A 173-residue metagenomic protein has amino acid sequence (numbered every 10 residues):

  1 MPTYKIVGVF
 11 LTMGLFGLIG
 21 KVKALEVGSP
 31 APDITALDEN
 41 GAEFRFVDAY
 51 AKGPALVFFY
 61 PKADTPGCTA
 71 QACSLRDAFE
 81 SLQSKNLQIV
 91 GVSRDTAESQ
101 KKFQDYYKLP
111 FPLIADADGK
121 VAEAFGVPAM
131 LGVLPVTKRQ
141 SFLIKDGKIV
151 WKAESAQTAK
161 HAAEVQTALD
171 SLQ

Functional and structural regions predicted by a protein language model:
M1-G8: Bacterial N-terminal signal peptides that target proteins for export
G8-G17: Bacterial N-terminal signal peptides
G20-V47: N-terminal "domain-start" segment that seeds a small globular fold
F46-T69: Short active-site neighborhood of thiol/selenol oxidoreductases, capturing the structured segment around
L56-V57, I89, S141: Hydrophobic beta-strand anchors of alpha/beta hydrolase catalytic cores
T69-Y107, K120-V121: Structural microenvironment flanking redox-active thiols in thiol-disulfide oxidoreductases
V90, Q104-R139: Short, internal strand/loop/helix patches that form the active-site neighborhood or redox-interaction surface
V136-Q173: Thiol-/selenol-based redox modules, centered on thioredoxin-like and closely related oxidoreductase domains
